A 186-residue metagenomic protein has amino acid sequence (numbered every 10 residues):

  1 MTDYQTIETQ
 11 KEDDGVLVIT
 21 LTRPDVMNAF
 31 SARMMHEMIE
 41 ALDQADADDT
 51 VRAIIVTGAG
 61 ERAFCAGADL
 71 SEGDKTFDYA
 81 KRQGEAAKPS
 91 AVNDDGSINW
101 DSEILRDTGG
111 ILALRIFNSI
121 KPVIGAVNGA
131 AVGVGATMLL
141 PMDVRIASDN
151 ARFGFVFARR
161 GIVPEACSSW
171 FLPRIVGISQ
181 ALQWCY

Functional and structural regions predicted by a protein language model:
M1-F64, D74-D78: Conserved CoA-thioester-binding segment of acyl-CoA-metabolizing enzymes
T6-E8, Q44-A47, D107, L112-I116 (+2 more regions): Short, flexible, glycine/charge-rich loop motifs used to bind or transfer phosphoryl groups or to couple energy/partner
I19, V56, D69, M138-L139: Hydrophobic/aromatic residues within transmembrane alpha-helices of multi-pass small-molecule transporters
A32-R33, A68, T137, C167: Generic recognition of short, well-ordered alpha-helical segments
G58-R115, A131, G161: Glycine- (often His-adjacent) and acidic-residue-rich active-site loop that binds/positions the CoA thioester
L114-Y186: Crotonase-fold acyl-CoA enzyme core
